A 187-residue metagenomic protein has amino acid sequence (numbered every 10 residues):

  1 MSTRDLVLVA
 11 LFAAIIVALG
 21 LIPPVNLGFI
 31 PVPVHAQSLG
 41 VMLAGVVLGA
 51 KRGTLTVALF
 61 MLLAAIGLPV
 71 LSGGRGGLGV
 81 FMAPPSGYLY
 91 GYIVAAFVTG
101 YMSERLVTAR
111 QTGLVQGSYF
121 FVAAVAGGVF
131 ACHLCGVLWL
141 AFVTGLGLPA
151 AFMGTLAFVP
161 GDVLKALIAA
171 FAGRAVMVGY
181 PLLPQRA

Functional and structural regions predicted by a protein language model:
M1-T54: Hydrophobic transmembrane alpha-helices
M1-V7, A150-A187: Alpha-helical transmembrane segments and their cytosolic interface
L6-L11, H35, L39-L43, T54-L59 (+7 more regions): Hydrophobic alpha-helical transmembrane segments
I16, G20, P24, G45 (+5 more regions): Structural signal for membrane-spanning alpha-helices in multi-pass inner-membrane proteins, emphasizing helix cores
A18, L78-C132: Short helix-perturbing small/polar motifs within transmembrane alpha-helices
G20-P33, M61-A95: Interfacial aromatic-anchored transmembrane helix boundaries in multi-pass membrane proteins
G53-F60, L68, T99, G136 (+2 more regions): Alpha-helical transmembrane segments and their lipid-water interface positions in multi-pass membrane proteins
L68-G74, L138-M153: Interfacial helix-loop-helix junctions of multi-pass membrane proteins
